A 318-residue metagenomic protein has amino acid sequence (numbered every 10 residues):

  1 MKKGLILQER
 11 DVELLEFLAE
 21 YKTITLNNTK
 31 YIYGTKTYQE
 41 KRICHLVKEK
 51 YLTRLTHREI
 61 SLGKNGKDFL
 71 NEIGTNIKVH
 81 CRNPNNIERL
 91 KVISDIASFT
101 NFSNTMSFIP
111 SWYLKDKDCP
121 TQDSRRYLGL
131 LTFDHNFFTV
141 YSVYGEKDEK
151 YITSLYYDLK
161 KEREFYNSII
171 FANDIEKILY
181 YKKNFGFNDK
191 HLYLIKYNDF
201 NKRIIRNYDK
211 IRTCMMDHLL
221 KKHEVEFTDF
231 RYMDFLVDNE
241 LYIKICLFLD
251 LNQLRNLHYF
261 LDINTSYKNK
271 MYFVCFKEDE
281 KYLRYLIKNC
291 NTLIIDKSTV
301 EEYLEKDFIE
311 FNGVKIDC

Functional and structural regions predicted by a protein language model:
M1-I77: Basic, Lys/Arg-rich alpha-helical nucleic-acid-recognition elements, primarily the DNA-binding modules of transcription
F17-E20, R54, E59-L128, N136-F138 (+2 more regions): Nucleic-acid-binding surface
Y21, R163-N167, A172, Y267-K268 (+1 more regions): Short, well-ordered alpha-helix to beta-strand connector turns
I43, V47, I93-N104, Y156-R163 (+5 more regions): Hydrophobic, Leu/Ile/Phe/Ala-enriched alpha-helical segments that form helix-helix packing faces
T53, I169, D234: Short, exposed beta-strand/loop patches in secreted or surface proteins that constitute
I87-I96, D148-L159, D250-D262: Well-ordered, non-membrane alpha-helical segments in soluble/globular domains
D95-R203, N207: Mid-protein regulatory/catalytic core that forms ligand/cofactor-binding pockets and protein-protein interaction
K177-C318: Long, compositionally biased intrinsically disordered regions
